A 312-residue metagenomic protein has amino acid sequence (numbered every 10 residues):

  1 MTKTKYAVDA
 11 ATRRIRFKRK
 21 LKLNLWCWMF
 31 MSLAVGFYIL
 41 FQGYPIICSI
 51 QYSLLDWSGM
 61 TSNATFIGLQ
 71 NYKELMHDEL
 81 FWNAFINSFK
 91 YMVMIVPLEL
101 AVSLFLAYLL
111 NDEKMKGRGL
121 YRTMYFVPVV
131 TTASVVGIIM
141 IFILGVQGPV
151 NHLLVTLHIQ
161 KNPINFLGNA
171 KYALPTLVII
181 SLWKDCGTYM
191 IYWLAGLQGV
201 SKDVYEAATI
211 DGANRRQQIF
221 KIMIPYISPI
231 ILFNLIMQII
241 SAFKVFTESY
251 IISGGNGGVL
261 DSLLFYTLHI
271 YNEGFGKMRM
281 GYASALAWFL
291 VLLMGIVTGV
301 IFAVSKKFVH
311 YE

Functional and structural regions predicted by a protein language model:
M1-L21: Short, Lys/Arg-rich, polar N-terminal cytosolic tail immediately upstream of the first transmembrane signal-anchor
K20-E312: A structural signal for multi-pass alpha-helical bundles of membrane permease subunits that mediate small-molecule
